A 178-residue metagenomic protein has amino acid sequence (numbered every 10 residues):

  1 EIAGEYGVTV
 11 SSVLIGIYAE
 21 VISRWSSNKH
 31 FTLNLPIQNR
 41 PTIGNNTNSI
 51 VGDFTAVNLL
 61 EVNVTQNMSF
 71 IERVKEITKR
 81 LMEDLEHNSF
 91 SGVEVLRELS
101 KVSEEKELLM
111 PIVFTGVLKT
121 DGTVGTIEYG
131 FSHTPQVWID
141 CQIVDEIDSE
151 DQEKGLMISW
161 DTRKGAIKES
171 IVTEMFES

Functional and structural regions predicted by a protein language model:
I2-I15, R24-F131, K164-G165: His-Asp-centered acyl/peptidyl-transfer active-site segments
V10-S11, V144-E169: Histidine-centered acyl-transfer/condensation active-site motif and its immediate structural neighborhood
K29-T32, D140, G155-I158: Beta-sheet entry/capping signal
T126-D151: Low-complexity, glycine/alanine/valine/leucine- and proline-rich hydrophobic stretches
V172: Conserved functional hotspot residues or short segments at active or partner-binding sites across diverse domains
M175-S178: Short conserved active-site loop signatures built around small residues
